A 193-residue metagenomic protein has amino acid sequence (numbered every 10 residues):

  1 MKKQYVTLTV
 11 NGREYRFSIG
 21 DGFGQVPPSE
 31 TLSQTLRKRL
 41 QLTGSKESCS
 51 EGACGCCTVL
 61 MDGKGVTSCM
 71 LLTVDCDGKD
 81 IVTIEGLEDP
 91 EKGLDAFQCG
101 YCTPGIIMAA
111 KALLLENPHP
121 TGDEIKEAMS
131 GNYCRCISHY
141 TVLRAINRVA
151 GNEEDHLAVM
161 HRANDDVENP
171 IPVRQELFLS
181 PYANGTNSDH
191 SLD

Functional and structural regions predicted by a protein language model:
M1-D193: Signature of N-terminal electron-transfer/Fe-S-associated modules in redox systems
